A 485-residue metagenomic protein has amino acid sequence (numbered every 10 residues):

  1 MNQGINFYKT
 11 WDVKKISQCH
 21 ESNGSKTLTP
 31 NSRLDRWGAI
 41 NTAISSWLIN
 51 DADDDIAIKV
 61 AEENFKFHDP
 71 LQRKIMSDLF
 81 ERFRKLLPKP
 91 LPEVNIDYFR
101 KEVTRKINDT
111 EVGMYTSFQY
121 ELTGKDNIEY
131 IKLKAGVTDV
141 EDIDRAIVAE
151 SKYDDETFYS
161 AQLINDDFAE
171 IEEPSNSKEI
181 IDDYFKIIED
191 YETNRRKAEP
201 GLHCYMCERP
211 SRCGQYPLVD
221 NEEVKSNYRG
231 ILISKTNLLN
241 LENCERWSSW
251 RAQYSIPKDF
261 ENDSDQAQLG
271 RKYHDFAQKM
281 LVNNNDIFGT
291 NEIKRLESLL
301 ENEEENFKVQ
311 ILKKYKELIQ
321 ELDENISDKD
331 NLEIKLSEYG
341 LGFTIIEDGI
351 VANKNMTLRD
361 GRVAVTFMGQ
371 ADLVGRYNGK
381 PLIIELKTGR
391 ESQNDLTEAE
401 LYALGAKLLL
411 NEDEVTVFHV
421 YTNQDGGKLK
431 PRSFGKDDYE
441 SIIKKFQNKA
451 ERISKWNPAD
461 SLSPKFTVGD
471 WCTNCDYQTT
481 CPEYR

Functional and structural regions predicted by a protein language model:
M1-E63, P200, G214-E292, W471: Charged, glycine-rich intrinsically disordered N-terminal tails and low-complexity linkers that flank
M1-I187: Structured N-terminal alpha/beta-domain signature that marks small ligand/cofactor-binding or signaling modules
Q3-Y8, N108, G136-D142, A149-S226 (+3 more regions): Metal-dependent nuclease catalytic regions and adjoining charged, substrate-binding loops involved in nucleic-acid end
S17-H20, I180-K186, C244-A252, D372-P381: Active-site-adjacent bridging/hinge elements
C19, I40, C207, C244 (+5 more regions): A residue-level signal for conserved active-site and pocket-lining positions in enzyme catalytic cores
A39-V103, D265-D360: A non-catalytic, helix-rich entry segment at domain boundaries
P88-E93, D182-S264, Q320, E324 (+1 more regions): Phosphate/pyrophosphate-recognition segments in soluble nucleotide-handling domains
Y98-K152, Y184, E347-L409, F446-I453: Non-catalytic protein-protein interaction segments used by genome-maintenance enzymes to assemble and couple activities
